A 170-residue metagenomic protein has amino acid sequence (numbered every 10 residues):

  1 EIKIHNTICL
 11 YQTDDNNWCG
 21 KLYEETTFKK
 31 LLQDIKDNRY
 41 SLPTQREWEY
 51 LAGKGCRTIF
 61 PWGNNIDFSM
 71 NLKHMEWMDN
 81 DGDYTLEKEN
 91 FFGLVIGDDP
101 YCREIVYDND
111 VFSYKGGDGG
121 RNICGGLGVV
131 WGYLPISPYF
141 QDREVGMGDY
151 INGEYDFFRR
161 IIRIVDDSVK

Functional and structural regions predicted by a protein language model:
E1: Nucleotide/phosphate-binding site architecture used for ATP/NTP-dependent chemistry
I4-G126: Functional-site microenvironments in short loops/helix caps that host divalent-cation chemistry
K88, F92, D98-K170: Surface-exposed recognition segments
